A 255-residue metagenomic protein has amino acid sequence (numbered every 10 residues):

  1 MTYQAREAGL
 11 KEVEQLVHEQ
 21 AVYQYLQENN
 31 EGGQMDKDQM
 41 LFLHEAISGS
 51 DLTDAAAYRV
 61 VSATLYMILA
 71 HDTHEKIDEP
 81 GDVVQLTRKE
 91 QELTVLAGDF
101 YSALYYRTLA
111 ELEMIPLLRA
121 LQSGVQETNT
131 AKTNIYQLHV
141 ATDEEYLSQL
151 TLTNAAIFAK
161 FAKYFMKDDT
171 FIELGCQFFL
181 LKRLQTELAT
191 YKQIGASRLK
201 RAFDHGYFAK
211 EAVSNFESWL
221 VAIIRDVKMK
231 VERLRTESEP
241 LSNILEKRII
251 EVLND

Functional and structural regions predicted by a protein language model:
M1-D255: All-alpha prenyltransferase/terpene-synthase fold signal
